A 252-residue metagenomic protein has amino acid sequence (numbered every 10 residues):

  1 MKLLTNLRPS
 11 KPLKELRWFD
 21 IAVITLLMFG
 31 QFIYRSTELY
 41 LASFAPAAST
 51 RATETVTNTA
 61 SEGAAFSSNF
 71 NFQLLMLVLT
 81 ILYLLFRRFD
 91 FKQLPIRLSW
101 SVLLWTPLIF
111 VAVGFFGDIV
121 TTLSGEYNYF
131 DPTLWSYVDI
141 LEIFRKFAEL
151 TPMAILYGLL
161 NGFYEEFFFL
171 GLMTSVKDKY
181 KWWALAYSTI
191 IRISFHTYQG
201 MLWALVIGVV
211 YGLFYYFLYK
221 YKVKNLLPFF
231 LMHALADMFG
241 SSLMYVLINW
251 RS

Functional and structural regions predicted by a protein language model:
K2-M28, T59-A65, R88-I119, K177-W183: Interfacial transmembrane-helix boundary/kink motif in multi-pass membrane proteins
E15-L26, S68, F72, S101-I109 (+6 more regions): Alpha-helical transmembrane segments of integral membrane proteins
W18-R88: Alpha-helical transmembrane segments in multi-pass membrane proteins
L27-R35, L75-M76, I109-G117, T121 (+4 more regions): Alpha-helical transmembrane segments of multipass membrane proteins
L39-A47, L85-K92, T122-F130, T174 (+4 more regions): Transmembrane helix-loop junctions in multipass membrane proteins, especially transporters and channels
A47-G63, F89-N161, W250-S252: Juxtamembrane helix-loop-helix connectors linking adjacent transmembrane helices in multi-pass membrane enzymes
L82-L94, Y164, F168: Internal transmembrane alpha-helix with an interfacial aromatic "cap," most often the third helix
F115, R145-S252: Transmembrane helix-loop-helix hairpins at the membrane interface of multi-pass integral membrane proteins
